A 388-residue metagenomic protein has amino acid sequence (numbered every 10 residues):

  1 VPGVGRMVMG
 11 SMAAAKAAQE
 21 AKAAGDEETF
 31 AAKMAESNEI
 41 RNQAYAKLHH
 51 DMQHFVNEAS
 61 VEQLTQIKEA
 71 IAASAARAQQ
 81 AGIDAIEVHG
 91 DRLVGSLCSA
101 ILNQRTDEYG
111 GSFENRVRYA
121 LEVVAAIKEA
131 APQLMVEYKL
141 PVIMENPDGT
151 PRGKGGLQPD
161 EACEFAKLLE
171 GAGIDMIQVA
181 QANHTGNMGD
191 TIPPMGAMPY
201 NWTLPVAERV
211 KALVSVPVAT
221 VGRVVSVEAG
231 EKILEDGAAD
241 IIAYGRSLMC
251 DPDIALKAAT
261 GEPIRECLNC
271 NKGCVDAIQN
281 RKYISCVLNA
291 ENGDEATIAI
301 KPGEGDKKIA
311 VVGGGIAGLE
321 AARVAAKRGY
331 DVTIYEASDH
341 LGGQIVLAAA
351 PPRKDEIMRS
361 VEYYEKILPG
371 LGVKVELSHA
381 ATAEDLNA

Functional and structural regions predicted by a protein language model:
G3-M9, K47, E62-V312, I316-V332 (+2 more regions): Flavin-dependent oxidoreductase catalytic cores
A14-A21, L64: Non-transmembrane amphipathic alpha-helical segments
E20-A31, N57: Charged, low-complexity interaction regions
Y45-E58: Eukaryotic low-complexity, mixed-charge intrinsically disordered interaction/regulatory segments enriched in acidic
V311-S378: Beta1-alpha1 glycine-rich phosphate/pyrophosphate-binding loop at the start of Rossmann-like nucleotide-binding domains
L377-N387: A conserved short coil-to-beta-strand element within the FAD-binding core of flavoproteins
